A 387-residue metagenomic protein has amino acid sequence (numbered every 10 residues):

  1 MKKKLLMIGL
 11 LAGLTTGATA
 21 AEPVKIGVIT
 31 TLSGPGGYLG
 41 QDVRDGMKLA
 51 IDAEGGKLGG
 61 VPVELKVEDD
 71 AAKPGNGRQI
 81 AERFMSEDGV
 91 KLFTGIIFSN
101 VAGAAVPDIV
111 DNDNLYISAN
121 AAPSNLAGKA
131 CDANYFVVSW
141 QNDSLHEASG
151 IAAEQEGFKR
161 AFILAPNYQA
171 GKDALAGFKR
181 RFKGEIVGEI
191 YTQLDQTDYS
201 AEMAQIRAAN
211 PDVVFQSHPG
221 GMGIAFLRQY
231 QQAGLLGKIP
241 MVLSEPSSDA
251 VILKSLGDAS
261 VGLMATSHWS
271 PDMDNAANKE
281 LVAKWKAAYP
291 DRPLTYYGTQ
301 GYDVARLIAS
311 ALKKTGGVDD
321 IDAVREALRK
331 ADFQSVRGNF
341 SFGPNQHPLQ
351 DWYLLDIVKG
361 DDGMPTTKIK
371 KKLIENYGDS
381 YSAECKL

Functional and structural regions predicted by a protein language model:
M1-T19: Gram-negative bacterial Sec-dependent N-terminal signal peptides
A18-V28, G56-E64, E154-K159: Immediate post-signal peptide segment of exported/extracytoplasmic ligand-binding proteins
G27-G46, E54, E68-G75, I97-N100 (+4 more regions): Extracytoplasmic "Venus flytrap"
Y38-V43, A53, K57-L126, V138 (+2 more regions): Beta-alpha junction/loop-to-helix N-cap segments that form part of ligand/metal-binding clefts
Q79, S124-A127, D132-A233, D272-E280: Extracellular/periplasmic Venus flytrap/periplasmic-binding protein
F84, D88-I97, I117-A119, F162-A165 (+4 more regions): Periplasmic-binding protein-like
Q229-Y302, L312-T315, D319, D361 (+1 more regions): Extracellular/periplasmic periplasmic-binding protein-like sensory domains
A287-G298, A309-K368: Segments of small-molecule ligand-sensing domains
